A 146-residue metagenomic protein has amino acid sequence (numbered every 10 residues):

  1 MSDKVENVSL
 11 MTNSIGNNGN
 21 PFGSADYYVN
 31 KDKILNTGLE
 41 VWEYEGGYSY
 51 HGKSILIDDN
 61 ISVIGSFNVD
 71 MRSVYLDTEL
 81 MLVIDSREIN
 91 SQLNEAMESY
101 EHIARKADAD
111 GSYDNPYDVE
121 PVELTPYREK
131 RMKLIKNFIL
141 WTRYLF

Functional and structural regions predicted by a protein language model:
M1-F146: PLD/PLD-like phosphodiesterase catalytic module centered on the HKD motif
